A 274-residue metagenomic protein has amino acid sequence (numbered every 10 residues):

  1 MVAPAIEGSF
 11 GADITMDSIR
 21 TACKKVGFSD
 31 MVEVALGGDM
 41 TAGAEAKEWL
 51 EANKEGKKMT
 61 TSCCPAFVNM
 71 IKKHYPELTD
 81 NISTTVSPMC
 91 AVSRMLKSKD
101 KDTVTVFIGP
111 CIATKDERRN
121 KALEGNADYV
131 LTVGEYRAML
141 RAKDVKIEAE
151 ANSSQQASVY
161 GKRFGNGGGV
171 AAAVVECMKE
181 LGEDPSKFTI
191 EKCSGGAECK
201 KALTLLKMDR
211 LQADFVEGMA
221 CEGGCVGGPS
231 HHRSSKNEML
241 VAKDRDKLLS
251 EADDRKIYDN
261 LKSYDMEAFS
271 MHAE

Functional and structural regions predicted by a protein language model:
M1-E274: Iron-sulfur-associated redox domains of electron-transfer enzymes in respiratory and anaerobic energy metabolism
